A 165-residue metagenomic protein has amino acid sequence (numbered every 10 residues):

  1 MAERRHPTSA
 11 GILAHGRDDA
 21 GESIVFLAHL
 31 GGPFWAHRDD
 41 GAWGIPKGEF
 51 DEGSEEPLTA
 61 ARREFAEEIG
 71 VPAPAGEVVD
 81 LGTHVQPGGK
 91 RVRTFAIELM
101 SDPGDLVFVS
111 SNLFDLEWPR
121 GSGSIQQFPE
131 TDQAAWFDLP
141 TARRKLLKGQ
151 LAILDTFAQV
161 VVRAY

Functional and structural regions predicted by a protein language model:
A2-I45, F95: N-terminal strand-loop-strand
G48-A152, A164-Y165: Unchanged
V160: Short, basic/hydrophobic alpha-helical segments
